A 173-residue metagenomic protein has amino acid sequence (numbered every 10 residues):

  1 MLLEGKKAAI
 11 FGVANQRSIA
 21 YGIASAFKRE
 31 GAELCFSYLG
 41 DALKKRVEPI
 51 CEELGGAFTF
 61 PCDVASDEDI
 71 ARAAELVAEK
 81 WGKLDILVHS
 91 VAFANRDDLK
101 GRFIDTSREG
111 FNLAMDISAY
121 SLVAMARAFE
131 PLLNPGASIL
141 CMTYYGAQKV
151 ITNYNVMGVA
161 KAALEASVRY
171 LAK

Functional and structural regions predicted by a protein language model:
M1-L113: Short-chain dehydrogenase/reductase
G12-I19, S25, A92-E130, P135-K173: Catalytic loop of short-chain dehydrogenase/reductase
